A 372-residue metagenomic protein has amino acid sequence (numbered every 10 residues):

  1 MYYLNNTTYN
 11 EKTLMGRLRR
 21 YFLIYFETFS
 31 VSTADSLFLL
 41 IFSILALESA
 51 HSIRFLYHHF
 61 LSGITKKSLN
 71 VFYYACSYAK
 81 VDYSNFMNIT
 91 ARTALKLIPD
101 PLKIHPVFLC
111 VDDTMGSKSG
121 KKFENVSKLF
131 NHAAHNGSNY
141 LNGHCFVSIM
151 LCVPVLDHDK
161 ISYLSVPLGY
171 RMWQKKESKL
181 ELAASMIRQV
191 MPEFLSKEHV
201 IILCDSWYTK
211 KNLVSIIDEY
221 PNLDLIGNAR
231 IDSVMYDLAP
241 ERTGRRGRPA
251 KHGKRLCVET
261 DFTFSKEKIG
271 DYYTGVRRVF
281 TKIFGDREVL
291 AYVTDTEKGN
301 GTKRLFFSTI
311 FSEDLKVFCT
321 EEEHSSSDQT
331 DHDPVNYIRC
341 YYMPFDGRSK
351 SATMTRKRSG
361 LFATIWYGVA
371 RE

Functional and structural regions predicted by a protein language model:
M1-Y25, F42, K122, L156-E372: Single, function-defining residue in the core of a domain
L14-R17, L47-H51: Short acidic alpha-helix initiation/capping motifs at coil-to-helix transition points, especially at protein N-termini
E27-L37, N136-N142, T364-E372: Structural motif
F29-T33, E48-K121, S127, V214 (+3 more regions): Electropositive nucleic-acid engagement tracts
S36-L37, I53-H58, S351-K357: Short coil/turn segments at secondary-structure boundaries
F38-E48: Short, amphipathic alpha-helical "recognition" segments used to contact nucleic acids or chromatin
S43, S77-K160, L168, Y272-F280: Active-site-proximal, Lys/Arg-enriched surface segment that forms a nucleic-acid-binding/basic interface patch
